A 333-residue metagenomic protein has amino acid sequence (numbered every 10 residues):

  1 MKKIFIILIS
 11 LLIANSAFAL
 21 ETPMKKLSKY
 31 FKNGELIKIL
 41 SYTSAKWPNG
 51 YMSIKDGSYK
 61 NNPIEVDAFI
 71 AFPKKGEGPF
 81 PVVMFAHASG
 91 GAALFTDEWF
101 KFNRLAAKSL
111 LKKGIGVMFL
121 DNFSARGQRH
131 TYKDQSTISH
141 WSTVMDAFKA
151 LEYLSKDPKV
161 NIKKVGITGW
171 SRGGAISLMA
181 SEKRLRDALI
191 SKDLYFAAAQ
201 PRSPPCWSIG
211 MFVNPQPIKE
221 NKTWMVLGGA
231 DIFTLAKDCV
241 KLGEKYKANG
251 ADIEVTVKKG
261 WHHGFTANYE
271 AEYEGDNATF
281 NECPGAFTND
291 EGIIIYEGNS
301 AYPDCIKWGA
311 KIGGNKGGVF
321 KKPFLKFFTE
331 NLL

Functional and structural regions predicted by a protein language model:
I4-I13: Sec-dependent N-terminal signal peptides
L20-G78: N-terminal cap/lid segment of alpha/beta-hydrolase-fold proteins
K55, S139-K219: Primarily recognizes the serine-hydrolase "nucleophile elbow" in alpha/beta-hydrolase and SGNH/GDSL folds
G78-S89: Short beta-strand element of the alpha/beta-hydrolase
A86, L120-N122, R202, K258: Alpha/beta-hydrolase
S89-V144, E182-A188, A267, S300-D304: Cap/lid segment of the alpha/beta-hydrolase catalytic domain
S191-G260: The feature captures the conserved acid-bearing segment of alpha/beta-hydrolase catalytic domains
D252-L333: C-terminal catalytic histidine-bearing segment of alpha/beta-hydrolase fold enzymes
